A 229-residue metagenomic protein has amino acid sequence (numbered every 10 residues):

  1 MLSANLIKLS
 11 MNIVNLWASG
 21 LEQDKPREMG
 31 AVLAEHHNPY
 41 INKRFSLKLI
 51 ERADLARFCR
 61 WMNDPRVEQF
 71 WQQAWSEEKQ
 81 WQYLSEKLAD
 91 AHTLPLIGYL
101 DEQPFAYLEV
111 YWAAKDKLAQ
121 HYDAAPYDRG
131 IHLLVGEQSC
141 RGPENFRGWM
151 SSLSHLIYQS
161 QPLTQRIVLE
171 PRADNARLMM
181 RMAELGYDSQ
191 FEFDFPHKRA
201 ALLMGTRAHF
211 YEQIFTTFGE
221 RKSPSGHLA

Functional and structural regions predicted by a protein language model:
L2-R52, Y211-A229: Conserved N-terminal entry element of GNAT/NAT acetyltransferase domains
A74-L94: Active-site rim helix/loop that mediates acceptor-substrate recognition in acyltransferases
I97, Q103-A114: Conserved beta-strand in the GNAT
W112-R141, N145: Conserved acyl-donor/pantetheine-binding loop and adjacent beta-alpha core of acyl/acetyltransferases and related
A114, D188-L202: Conserved catalytic-core motifs of GNAT/GCN5-like acyltransferases
G142-I157, M180: Conserved acetyl-CoA-binding loop-helix of GNAT-fold acetyltransferases
Q159-P171: Conserved GNAT acetyl-CoA-binding A-motif
A173-F191: Conserved active-site alpha-helix within GNAT-family acetyltransferase domains
